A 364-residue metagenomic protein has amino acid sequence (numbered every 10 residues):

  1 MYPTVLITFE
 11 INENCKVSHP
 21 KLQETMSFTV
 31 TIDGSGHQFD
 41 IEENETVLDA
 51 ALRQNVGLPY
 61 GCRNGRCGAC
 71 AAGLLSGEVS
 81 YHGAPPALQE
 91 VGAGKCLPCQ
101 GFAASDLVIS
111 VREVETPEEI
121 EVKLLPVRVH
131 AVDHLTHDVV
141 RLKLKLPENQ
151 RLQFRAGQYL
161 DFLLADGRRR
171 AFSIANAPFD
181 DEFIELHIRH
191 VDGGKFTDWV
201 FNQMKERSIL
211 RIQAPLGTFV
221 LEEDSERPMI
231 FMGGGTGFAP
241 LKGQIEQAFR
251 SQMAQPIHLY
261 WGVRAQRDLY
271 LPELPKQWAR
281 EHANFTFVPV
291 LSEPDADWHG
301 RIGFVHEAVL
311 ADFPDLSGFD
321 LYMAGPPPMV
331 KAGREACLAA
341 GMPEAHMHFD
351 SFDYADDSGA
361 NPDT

Functional and structural regions predicted by a protein language model:
L22-L107, P256-T364: Reductase modules of NAD(P)H-dependent flavoproteins
L75-E78, R112-V114, A165, P215: Short, surface-exposed secondary-structure boundary micro-motifs
E121-I209, E226-R227, V263-A265, V290-P294: Ferredoxin-reductase
G157, G237, P326: Short, conserved phosphate/pyrophosphate- and ester-handling motifs at nucleotide-, phospho-/glycolipid
P215-S225: A short, basic/flexible loop-to-alpha-helix module at the beginning of a structural domain
